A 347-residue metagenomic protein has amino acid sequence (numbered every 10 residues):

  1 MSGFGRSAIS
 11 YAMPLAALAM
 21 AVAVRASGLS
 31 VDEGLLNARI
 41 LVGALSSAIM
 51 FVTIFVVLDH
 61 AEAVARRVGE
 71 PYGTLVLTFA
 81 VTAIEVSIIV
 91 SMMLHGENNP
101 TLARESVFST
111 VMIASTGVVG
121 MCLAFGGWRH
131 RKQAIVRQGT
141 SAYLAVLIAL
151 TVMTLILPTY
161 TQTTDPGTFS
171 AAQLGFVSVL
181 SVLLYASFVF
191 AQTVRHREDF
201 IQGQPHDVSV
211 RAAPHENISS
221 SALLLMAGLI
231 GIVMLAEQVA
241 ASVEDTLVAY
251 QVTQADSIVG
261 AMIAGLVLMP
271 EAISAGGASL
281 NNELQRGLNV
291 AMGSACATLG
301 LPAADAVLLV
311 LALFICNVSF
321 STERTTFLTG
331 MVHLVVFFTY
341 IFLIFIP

Functional and structural regions predicted by a protein language model:
M1-P347: Hydrophobic alpha-helical segments, chiefly the membrane-spanning helices and signal/signal-anchor peptides
